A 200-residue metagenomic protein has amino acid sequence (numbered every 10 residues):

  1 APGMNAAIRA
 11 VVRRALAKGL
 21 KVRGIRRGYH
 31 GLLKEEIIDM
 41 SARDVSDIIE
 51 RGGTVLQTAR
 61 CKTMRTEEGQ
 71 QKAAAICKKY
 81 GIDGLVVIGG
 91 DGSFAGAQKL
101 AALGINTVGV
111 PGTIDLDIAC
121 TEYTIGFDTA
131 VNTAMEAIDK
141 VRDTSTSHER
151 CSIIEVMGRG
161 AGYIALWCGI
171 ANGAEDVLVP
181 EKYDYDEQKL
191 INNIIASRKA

Functional and structural regions predicted by a protein language model:
A1, I25-G31, R60-C61, G90-G92 (+3 more regions): Short, ordered loop/turn segments at secondary-structure junctions
A1-L33: N-terminal phosphate-binding or glycine-rich loops at protein starts, especially the Walker A/P-loop of NTPases
M4-A7, L33-I38, E67-E68, G96-A101 (+2 more regions): Short acidic, glycine/serine/threonine-rich loops at helix termini
R9-K18, I38-D44, K99-G109, I125-T129 (+1 more regions): A glycine- and small-aliphatic-rich helix-loop capping segment at beta-alpha/alpha-beta transitions that lines
L32-V87, G92-S93, T124-A137: Glycine-rich oxoanion-binding loops at beta->alpha junctions
V87-G89, A97-K99, N106, F127-E149 (+1 more regions): Accessory alpha-helical/coil subdomains and C-terminal extensions that flank or cap enzyme catalytic cores
V110-Y123, T146-S147, N172: Acidic/polar active-site rim loop that often engages polyanionic ligands
